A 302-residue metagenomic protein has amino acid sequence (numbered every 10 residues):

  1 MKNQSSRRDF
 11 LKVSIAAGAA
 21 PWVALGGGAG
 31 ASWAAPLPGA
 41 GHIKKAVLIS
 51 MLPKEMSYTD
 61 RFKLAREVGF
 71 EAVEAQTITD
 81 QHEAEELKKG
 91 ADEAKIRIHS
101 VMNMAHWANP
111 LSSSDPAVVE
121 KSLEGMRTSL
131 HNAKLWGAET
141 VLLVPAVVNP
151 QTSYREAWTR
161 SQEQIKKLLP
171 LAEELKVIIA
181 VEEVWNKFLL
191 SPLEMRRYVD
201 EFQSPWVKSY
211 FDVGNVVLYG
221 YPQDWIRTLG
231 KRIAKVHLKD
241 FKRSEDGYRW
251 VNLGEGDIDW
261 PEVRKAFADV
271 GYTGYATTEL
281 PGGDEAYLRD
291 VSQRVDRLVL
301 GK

Functional and structural regions predicted by a protein language model:
K2-G26, G30-A46, M51, E55-R66 (+2 more regions): Histidine-acidic metal/acid-base catalytic patches
D9, S14-V23, D80, S112-F211 (+2 more regions): Active-site acidic/histidine proton-transfer and metal-coordination neighborhood in alpha/beta enzyme cores
V47, A65, V73, A91 (+7 more regions): Conserved, mostly hydrophobic/aromatic
S50-L52, Q76-I78, N103-H106, A146-V148 (+4 more regions): Active-site beta-loop-alpha junctions enriched in small/polar residues
A65-D80, A105: N-terminal substrate-binding region of glycoside hydrolase catalytic domains
F70, A133, A138, I233 (+1 more regions): A structural motif
Q81-E86: Active-site-adjacent beta->alpha loops and helix N-cap segments on the catalytic face of soluble alpha/beta enzymes
